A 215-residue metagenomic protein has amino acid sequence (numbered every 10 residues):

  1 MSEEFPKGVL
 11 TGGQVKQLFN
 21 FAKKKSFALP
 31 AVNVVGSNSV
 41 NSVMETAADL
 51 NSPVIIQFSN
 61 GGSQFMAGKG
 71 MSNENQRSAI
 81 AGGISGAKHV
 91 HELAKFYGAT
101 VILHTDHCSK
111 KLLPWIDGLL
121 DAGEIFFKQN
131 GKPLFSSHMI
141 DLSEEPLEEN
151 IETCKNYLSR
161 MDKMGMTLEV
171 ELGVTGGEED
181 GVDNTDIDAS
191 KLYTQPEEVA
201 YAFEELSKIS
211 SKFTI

Functional and structural regions predicted by a protein language model:
M1-P30: N-terminal amphipathic alpha-helix/helix-capping segment at the start of soluble metabolic enzymes
E3-E4, F27-L29, N75, I102 (+1 more regions): A short, structure-level motif marking secondary-structure boundaries and short turns
L10-F21, S37-G98, S109-I215: Alpha/beta enzyme core
